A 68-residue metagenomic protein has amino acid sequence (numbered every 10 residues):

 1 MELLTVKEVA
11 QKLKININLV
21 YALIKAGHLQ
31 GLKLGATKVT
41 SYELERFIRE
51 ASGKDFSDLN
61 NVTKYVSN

Functional and structural regions predicted by a protein language model:
M1, N18-V20, T40, F56 (+1 more regions): Residue-level detector of intrinsically disordered/flexible regions characterized by low predicted structural confidence
M1-N18: Polyanion-binding surface elements
T5-V6, Q30-G53: Short helix-start
K7-A10, T40, T63, S67: N-terminal non-cleavable signal-anchor helices
I15-T37: Major-groove DNA-recognition helix of helix-turn-helix-type DNA-binding domains
L44-N68: A short, Lys/Arg-enriched interface patch at domain edges and termini
